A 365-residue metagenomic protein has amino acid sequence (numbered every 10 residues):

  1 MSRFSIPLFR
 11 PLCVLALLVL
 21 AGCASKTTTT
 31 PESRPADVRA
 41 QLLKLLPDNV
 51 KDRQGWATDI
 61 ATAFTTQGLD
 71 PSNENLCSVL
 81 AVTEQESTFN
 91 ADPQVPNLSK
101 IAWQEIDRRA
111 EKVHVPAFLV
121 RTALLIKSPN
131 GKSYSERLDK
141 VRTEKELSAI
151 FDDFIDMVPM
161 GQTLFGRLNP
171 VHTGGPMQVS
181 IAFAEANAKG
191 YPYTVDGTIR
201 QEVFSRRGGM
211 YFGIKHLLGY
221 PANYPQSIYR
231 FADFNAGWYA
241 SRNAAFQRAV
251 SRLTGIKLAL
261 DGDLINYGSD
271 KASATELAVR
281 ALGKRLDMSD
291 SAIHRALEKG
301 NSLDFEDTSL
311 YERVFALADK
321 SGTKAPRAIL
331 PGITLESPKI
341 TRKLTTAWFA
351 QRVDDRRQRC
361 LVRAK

Functional and structural regions predicted by a protein language model:
S2-P7, G22-K365: Cell-wall glycan-active module
P11-A21: Bacterial N-terminal signal peptides
